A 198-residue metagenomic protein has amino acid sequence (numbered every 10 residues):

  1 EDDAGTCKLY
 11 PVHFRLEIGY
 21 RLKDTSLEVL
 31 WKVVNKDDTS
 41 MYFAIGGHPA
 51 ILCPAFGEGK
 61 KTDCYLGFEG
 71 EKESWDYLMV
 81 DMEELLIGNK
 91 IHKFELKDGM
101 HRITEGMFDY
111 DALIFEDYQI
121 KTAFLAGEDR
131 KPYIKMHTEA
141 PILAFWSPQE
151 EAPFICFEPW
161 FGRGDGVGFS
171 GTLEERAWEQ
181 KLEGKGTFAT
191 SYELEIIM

Functional and structural regions predicted by a protein language model:
E1-D24: Extended, loop-rich substrate-binding clefts of extracytoplasmic carbohydrate-active enzymes
E17-G19, A177-L182: Beta-strand-rich interaction surfaces with strong enrichment in secreted/lumenal proteins
I18-Y20, L27-N35: Short, well-ordered beta-strand segments enriched in hydrophobic/aromatic residues
W31, Q180-I197: Short Pro-Gly-centered flexible turn/kink motifs
W31-D37, S147-P148, I196: Asparagine-centered strand-capping/turn motif at beta-strand->loop junctions
S40-Y42, A50-C53, G57-H137: Active-site/ligand-binding surface loops and adjacent short beta/alpha elements that line catalytic pockets across
A126-G164: Glycine-rich active-site loops that engage anionic ligands at enzyme catalytic sites
V167-E175: Short, structured beta-strand/loop micro-motifs enriched in basic residues and often containing a Trp
